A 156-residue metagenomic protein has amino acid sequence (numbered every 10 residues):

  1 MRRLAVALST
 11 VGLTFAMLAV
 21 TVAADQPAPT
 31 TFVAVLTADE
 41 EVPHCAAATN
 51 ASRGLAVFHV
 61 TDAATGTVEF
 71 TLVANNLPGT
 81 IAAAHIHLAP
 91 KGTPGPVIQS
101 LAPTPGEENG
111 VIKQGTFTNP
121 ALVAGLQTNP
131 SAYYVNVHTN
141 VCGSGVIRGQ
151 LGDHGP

Functional and structural regions predicted by a protein language model:
R2-A7, T14-A84, L88-P156: Metal-centered catalytic cores of metalloenzymes
